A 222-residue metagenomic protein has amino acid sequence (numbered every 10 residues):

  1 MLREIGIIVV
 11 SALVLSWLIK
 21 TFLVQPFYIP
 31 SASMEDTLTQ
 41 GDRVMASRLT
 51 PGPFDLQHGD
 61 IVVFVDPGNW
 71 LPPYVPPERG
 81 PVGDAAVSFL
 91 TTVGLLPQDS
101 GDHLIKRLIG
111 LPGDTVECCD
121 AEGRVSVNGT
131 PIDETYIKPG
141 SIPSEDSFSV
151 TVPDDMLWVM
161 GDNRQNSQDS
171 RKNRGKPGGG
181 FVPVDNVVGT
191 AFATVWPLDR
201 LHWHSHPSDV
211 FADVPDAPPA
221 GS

Functional and structural regions predicted by a protein language model:
L2, G6, L18, F22-L23 (+2 more regions): Soluble "head" domains of membrane/secretory-pathway proteins
